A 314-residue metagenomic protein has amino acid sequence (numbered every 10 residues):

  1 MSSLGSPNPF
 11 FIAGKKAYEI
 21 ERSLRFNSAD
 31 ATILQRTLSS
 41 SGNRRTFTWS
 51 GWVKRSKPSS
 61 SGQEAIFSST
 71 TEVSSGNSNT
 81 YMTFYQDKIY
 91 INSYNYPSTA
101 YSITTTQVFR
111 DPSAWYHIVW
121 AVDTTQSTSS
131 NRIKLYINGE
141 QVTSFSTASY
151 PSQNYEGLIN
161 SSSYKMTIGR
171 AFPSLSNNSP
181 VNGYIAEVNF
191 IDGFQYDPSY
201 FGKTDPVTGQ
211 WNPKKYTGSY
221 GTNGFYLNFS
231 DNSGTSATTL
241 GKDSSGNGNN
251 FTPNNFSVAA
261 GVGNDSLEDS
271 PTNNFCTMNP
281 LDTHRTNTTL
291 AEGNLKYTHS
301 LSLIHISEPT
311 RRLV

Functional and structural regions predicted by a protein language model:
M1-F10, F229-A291: Short, tryptophan-glycine- and acidic/Ser/Thr-enriched carbohydrate-recognition patches
M1-Q195, Q210-S236: Extracellular glycan-associated modules
E19-D30, N274-C276, T283-L301: Flexible propeptides and autoinhibitory/regulatory segments associated with cysteine proteases
I118, G169, K242-S244, N249 (+1 more regions): Short sequence segments immediately N-terminal to proteolytic processing junctions that release a mature
V122, L301-L303: Short acidic (Asp/Glu) patches
Y196-T204, T239: Acidic/polar loop patches that form or flank catalytic/metal-binding clefts of enzymes that bind anionic ligands
I304-V314: Single conserved hydrophobic/aromatic residue that forms the stacking wall/gate of nucleotide- or nucleobase-binding
